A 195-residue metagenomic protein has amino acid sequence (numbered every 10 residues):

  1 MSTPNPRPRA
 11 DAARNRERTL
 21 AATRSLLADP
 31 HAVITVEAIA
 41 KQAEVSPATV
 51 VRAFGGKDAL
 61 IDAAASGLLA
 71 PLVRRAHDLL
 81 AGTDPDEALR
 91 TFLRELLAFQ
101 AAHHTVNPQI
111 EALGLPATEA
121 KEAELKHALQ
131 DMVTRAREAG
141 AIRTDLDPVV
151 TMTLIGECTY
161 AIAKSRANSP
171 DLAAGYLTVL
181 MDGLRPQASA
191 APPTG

Functional and structural regions predicted by a protein language model:
M1-Q42, A59: Basic, helix-initiating cap at the start of DNA-binding domains
M1-T3, A123, H127-A139, E157 (+1 more regions): C-terminal peripheral helix-coil segments that are non-catalytic and often amphipathic
R18, A38, E87-E95, V150-L154 (+2 more regions): Amphipathic alpha-helical interaction segments
L26, P30, P71, F99-H103 (+3 more regions): A short secondary-structure junction motif
L27, T35-V36, P47, K57-L68 (+1 more regions): Amphipathic alpha-helical segments enriched in hydrophobic/aromatic and basic residues that form the DNA-contacting
T35, H104-E111, A141, D145-L146 (+1 more regions): Short, hydrophobic secondary-structure boundary micro-motifs
E44-F54: Short hydrophobic/aromatic patch on the recognition helix
A63, A70-A102, G114-A117, K126-A128: Hydrophobic alpha-helical connector segments
